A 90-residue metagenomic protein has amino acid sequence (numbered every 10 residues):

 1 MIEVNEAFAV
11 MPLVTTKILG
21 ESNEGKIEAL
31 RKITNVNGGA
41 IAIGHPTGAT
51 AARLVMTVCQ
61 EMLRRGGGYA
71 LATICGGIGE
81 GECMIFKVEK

Functional and structural regions predicted by a protein language model:
M1-K90: Claisen-condensing/thiolase-fold acyl-transfer catalytic domains that form or cleave C-C bonds in fatty acid
